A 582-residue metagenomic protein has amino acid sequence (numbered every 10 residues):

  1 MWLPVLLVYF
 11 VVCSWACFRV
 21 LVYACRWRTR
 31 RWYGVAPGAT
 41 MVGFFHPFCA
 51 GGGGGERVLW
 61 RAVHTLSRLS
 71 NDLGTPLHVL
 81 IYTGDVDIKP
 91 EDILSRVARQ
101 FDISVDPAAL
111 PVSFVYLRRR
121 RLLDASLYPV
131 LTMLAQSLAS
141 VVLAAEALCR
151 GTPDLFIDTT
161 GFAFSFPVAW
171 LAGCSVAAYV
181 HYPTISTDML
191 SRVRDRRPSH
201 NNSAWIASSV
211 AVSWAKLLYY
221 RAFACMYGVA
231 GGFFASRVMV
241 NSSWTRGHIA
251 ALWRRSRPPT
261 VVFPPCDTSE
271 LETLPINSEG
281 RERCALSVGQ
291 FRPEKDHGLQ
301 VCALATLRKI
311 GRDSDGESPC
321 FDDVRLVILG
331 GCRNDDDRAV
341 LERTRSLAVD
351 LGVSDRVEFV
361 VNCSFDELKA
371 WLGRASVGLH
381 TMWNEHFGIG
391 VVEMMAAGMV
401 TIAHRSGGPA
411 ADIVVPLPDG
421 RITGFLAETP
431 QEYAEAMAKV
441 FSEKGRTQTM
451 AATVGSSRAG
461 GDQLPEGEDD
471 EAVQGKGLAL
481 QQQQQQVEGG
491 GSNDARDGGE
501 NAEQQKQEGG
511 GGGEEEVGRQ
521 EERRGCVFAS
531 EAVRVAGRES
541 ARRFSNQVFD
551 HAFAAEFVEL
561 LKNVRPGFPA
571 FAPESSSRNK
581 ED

Functional and structural regions predicted by a protein language model:
V42-F44, M239, P275-K295, V301-A305 (+1 more regions): Conserved donor-binding/catalytic core segment of Leloir-type glycosyltransferases
G53-R61, R283, R292-D315, A339-E342: A conserved mid-protein helix/loop that constitutes part of the nucleotide-sugar donor-binding site
T83-I88, D315-R345, V349, V353-S354: Glycosyltransferase donor-sugar binding loop
V105, R338-D366, E521: Nucleotide-activated donor-binding/catalytic signature segment of Leloir-type glycosyltransferases, i.e., the conserved
A145-E146, T184, R196, H200-V238 (+1 more regions): Membrane-proximal helix-turn-helix segments that form the acceptor-binding/catalytic region of lipid-linked
W383: Aromatic "clamp/platform" in nucleotide-sugar-dependent glycosyltransferases that forms part of the donor/acceptor
V400-H404, A410, V414: Short hydrophobic beta-strand element within catalytic cores of glycosyltransferases and related nucleotide-activated
A411-L480, E488-G525, D582: Change "using UDP/GDP/dTDP sugars" to "using nucleotide sugars
